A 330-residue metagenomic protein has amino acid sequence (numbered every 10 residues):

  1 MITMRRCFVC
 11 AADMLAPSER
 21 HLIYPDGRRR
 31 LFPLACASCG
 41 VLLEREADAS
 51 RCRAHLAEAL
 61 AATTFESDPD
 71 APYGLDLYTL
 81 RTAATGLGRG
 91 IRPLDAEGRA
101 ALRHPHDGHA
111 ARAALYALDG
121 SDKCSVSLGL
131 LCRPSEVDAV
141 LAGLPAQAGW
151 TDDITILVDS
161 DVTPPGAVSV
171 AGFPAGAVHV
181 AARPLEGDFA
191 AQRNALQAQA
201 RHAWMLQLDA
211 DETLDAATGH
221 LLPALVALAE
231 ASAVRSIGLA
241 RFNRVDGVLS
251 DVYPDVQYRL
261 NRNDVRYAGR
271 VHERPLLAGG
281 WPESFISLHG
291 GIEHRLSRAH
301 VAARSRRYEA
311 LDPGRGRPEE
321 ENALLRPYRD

Functional and structural regions predicted by a protein language model:
I2-A111, F189-Q197, A216-D330: Catalytic-site signature of metal-activated, phosphate-bearing donor transferases, centered on the GT-A/GT-A-like
H109-A117, S127-W150: Short, well-formed alpha-helical segments that are part of the catalytic scaffolds of diverse glycosyltransferases
S121, R183-G187, Q192, E212: Catalytic phosphate/metal-binding cores of nucleic-acid and nucleotide-processing enzymes, i.e., regions that mediate
L130-P134, V158-D161, P184-L185, D209-A210: Structural motif
A142-E186: Acidic donor-binding segment of Leloir-type glycosyltransferases
G149, A198-Q199: Solvent-exposed polar/charged
D152, V178, R201-A203, D211 (+1 more regions): Conserved acidic residues
L196, H202-D215: Short beta-strand-to-loop acidic/aromatic patch adjacent to the donor-nucleotide binding site
